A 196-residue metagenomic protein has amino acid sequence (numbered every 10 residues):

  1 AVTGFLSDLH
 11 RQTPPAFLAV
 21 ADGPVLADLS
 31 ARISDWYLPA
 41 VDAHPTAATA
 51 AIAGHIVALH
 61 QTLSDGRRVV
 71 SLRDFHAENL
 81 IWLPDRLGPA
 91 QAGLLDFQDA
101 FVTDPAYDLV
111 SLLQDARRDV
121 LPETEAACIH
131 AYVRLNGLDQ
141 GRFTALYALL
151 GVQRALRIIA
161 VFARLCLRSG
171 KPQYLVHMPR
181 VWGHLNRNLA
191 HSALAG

Functional and structural regions predicted by a protein language model:
A1-P45, G66-R68, A92, F101-V102 (+1 more regions): A cross-family kinase active-site recognition segment
L9, V57-L109, D119: Active-site acidic catalytic loop and adjacent metal/ATP-binding pocket of ATP-dependent phosphoryl transfer enzymes
A19-P24, Q140-G151, V176: All-alpha amphipathic helical-bundle segments outside canonical DNA-binding/catalytic cores that form hydrophobic
V25, L72, Q98-V102, Y147-V152: Secondary-structure capping and boundary motifs in well-ordered enzyme cores
A31-V41, P105-D139, V152-S169, V181-N188: Active-site activation/catalytic loop segments of kinase-like enzymes and analogous catalytic loops in related
H44-G54: Central P-loop NTPase core of STAND/AAA+ ATPases
I52-V57, W182: Short amphipathic alpha-helical coiled-coil/interface segments
P172, H177, G183-G196: Regulatory N- and C-terminal appendages and interdomain linkers associated with kinase/kinase-like NTP transferase
